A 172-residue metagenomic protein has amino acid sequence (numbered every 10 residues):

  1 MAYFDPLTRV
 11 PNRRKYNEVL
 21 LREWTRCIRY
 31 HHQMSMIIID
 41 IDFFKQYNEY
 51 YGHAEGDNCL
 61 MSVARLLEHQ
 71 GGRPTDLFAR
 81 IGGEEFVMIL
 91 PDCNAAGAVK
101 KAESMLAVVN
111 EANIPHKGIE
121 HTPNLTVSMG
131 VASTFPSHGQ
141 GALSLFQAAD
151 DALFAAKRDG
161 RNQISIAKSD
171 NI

Functional and structural regions predicted by a protein language model:
M1-E18, I39-G52, M61: Conserved nucleotide-binding and Mg2+-coordinating catalytic segments in signaling enzymes
R13-Q33, A64-G72, P91: Short regulatory alpha-helical coupling segments that immediately precede and/or link into cyclic nucleotide signaling
E18, T25, Q46-E49, A107 (+2 more regions): Regular, well-ordered alpha-helical segments
S35, S128: Cell-envelope/extracellular polymer assembly enzymes that use nucleotide-activated donors
L77-R80: A short pre-motif secondary-structure segment
P91, A95-V99, E103-L106, K117-T122 (+1 more regions): Catalytic-core segments of nucleotide cyclases and related cyclic-nucleotide turnover enzymes
P123-V127: PAS and PAS-like sensory/regulatory domains
